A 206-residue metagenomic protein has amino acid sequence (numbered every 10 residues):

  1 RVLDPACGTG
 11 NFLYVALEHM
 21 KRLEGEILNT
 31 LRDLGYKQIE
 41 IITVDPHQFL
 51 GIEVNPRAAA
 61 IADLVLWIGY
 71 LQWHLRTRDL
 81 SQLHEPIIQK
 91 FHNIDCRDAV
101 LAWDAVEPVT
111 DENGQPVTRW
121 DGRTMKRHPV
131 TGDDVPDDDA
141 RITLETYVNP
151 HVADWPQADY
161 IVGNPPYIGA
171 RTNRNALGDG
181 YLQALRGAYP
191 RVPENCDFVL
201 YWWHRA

Functional and structural regions predicted by a protein language model:
R1-A206: SAM-dependent methyltransferase catalytic region
